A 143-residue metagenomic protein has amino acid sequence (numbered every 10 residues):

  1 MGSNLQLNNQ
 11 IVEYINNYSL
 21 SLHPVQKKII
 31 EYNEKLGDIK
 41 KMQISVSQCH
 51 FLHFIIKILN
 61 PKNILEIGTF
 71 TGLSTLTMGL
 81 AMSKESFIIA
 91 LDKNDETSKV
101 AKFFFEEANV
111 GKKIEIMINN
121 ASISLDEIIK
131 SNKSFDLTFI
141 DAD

Functional and structural regions predicted by a protein language model:
M1-F139: A short alpha-helical cap/connector motif
D141-D143: Switch II (G3) loop of P-loop NTPases
